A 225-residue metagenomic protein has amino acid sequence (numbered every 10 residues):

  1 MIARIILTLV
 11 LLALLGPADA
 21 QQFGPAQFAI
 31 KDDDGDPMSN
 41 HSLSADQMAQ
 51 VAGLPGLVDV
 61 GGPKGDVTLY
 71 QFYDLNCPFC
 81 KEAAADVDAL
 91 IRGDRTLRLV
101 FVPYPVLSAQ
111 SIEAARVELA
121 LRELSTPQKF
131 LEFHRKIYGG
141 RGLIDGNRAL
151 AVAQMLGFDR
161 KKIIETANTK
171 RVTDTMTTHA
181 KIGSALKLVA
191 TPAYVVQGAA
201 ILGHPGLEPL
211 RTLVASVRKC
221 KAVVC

Functional and structural regions predicted by a protein language model:
I2, D19-I30, A151-C225: C-terminal cap of thioredoxin/glutaredoxin-like
I5-G16: Bacterial N-terminal signal peptides
P17-Q110, D174-A185, A190, K219-C225: Extracytoplasmic thiol/disulfide redox context detector
S44-A45, F72-Y73, F133-R135, I164-T166: A short, structure-level motif marking secondary-structure boundaries and short turns
V67, P78-K81, S108-I112, L124-Q128 (+4 more regions): Soluble non-cytosolic domains of exported or imported proteins
F72-D74, V102-P105, I137-Y138, Q197 (+1 more regions): Active-site-proximal beta-strand/loop segments in catalytic clefts of secreted hydrolases
A84-D88, A114-E118, F130-H134, G146 (+6 more regions): Extracytoplasmic/secreted envelope proteins and their assembly/folding machinery, especially bacterial periplasmic
G93-R122, P127-A153: Structural microenvironment flanking redox-active thiols in thiol-disulfide oxidoreductases
